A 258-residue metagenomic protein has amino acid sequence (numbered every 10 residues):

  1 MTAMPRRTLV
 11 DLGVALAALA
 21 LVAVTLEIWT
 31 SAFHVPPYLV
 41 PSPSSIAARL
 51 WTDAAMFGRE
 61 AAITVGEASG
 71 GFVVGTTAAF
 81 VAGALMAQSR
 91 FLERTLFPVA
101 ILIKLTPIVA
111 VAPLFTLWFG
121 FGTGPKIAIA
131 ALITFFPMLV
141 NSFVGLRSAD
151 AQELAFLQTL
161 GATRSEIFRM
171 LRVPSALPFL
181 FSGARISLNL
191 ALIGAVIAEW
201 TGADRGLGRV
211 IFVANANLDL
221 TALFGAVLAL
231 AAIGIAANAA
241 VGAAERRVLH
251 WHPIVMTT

Functional and structural regions predicted by a protein language model:
T2-M4, A32-T76: Periplasmic/extracellular loop-to-transmembrane helix junction in inner-membrane transport proteins
R6, V10-A32: N-terminal signal-anchor transmembrane alpha helix
G70-A100, L117: Transmembrane-helix boundary motif in ABC transporter permease subunits
R90, R147, P178, F224-T258: C-terminal transmembrane helix and the adjacent membrane-cytosol boundary/short C-terminal tail of inner/organellar
I101-P137, V144-G145: Generic hydrophobic transmembrane alpha-helix motif, especially the helices
L117-W118, I193-A229, L249-T258: Glycine-rich helix-loop "coupling/hinge" segments at transmembrane-helix boundaries in multipass transporters
A128-L132, R164-A198, F224-G225, A229 (+1 more regions): Transmembrane alpha-helices
M138-I186, L207, I211: Short cytoplasmic-facing helical segments at TM-TM junctions of multi-pass membrane proteins
